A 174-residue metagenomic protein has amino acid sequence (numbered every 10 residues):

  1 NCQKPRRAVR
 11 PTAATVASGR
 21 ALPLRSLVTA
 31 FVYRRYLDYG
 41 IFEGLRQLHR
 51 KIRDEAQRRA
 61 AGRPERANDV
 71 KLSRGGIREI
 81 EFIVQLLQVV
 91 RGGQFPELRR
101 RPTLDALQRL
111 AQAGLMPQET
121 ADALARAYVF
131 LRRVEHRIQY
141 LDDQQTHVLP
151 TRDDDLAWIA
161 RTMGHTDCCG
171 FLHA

Functional and structural regions predicted by a protein language model:
N1-A174: A nucleotide- and high-energy phosphate-metabolite-utilizing enzyme signature
